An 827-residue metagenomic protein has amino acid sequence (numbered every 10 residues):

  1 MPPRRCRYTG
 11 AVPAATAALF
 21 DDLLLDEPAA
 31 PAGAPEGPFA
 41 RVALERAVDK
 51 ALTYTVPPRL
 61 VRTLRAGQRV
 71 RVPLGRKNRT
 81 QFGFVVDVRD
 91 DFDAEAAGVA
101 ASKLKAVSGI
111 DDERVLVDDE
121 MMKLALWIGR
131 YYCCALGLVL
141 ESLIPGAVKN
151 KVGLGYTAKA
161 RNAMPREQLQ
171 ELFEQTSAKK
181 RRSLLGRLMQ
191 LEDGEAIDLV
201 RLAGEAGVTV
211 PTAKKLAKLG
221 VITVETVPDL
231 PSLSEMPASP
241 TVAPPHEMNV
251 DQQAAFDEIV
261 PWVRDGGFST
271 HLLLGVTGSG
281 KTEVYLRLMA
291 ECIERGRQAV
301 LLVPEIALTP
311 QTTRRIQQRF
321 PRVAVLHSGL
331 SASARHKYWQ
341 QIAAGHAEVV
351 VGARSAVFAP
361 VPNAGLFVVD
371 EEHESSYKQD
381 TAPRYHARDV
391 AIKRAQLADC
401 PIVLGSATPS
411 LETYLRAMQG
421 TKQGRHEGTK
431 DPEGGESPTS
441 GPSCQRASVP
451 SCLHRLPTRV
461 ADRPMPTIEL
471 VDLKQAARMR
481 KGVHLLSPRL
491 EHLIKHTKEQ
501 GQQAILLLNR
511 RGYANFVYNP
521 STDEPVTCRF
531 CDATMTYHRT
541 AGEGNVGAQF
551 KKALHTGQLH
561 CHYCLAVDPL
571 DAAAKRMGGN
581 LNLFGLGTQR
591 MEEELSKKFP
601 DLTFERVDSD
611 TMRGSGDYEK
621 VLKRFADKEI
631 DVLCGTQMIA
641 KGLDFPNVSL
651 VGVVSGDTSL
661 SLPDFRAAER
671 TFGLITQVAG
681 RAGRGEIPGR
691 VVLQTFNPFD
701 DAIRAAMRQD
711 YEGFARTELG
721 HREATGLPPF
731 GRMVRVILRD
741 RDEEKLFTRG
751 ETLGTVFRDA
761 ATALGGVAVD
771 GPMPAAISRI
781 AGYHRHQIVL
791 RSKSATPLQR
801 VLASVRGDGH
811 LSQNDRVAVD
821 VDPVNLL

Functional and structural regions predicted by a protein language model:
P2-S406, E412-Y414, M418-G420, V449-R463 (+4 more regions): Accessory, non-ATPase domains that flank or precede helicase/AAA+ motor cores in DNA-metabolism machines
E45-A47, G726-G731, I780-G782: Short, flexible turn/loop "capping" segments at secondary-structure junctions
A243-Q253, D257, G267-K422, E433 (+7 more regions): Inter-lobe coupling/hinge segments of SF2-like helicase ATPases
G424, G428, S440-A447, S451: Intrinsically disordered, low-complexity proline-rich regions
E605, A761-A775, D815-V821: Short beta-strand elements
T752-L764, V801-S812: Generic non-transmembrane alpha-helical segments
A768-T796: Short, intrinsically disordered low-complexity segments
